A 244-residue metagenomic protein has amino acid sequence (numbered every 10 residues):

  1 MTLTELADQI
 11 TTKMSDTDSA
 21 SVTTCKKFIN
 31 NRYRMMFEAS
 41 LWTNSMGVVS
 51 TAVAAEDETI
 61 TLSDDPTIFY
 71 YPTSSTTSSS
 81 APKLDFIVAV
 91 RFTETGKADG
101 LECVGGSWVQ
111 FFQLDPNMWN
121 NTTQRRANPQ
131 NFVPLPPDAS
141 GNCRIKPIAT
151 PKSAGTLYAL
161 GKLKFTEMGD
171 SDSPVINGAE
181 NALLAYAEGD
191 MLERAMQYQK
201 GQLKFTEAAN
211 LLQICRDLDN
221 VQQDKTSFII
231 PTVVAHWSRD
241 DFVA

Functional and structural regions predicted by a protein language model:
M1-A244: Glycine-enriched, solvent-exposed interface loops adjoining structured elements
